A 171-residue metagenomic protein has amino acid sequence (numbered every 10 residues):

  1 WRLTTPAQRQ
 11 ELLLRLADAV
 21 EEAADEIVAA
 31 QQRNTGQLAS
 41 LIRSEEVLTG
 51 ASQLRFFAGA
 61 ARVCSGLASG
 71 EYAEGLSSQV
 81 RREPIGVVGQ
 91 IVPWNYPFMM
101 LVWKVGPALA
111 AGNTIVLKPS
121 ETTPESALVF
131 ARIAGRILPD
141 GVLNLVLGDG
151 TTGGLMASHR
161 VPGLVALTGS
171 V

Functional and structural regions predicted by a protein language model:
W1-L76: N-terminal Rossmann-like NAD(P)+-binding subdomain of aldehyde/semialdehyde dehydrogenases
G66-V171: Rossmann-like NAD(P) dinucleotide-binding subdomain of oxidoreductase/dehydrogenase enzymes
